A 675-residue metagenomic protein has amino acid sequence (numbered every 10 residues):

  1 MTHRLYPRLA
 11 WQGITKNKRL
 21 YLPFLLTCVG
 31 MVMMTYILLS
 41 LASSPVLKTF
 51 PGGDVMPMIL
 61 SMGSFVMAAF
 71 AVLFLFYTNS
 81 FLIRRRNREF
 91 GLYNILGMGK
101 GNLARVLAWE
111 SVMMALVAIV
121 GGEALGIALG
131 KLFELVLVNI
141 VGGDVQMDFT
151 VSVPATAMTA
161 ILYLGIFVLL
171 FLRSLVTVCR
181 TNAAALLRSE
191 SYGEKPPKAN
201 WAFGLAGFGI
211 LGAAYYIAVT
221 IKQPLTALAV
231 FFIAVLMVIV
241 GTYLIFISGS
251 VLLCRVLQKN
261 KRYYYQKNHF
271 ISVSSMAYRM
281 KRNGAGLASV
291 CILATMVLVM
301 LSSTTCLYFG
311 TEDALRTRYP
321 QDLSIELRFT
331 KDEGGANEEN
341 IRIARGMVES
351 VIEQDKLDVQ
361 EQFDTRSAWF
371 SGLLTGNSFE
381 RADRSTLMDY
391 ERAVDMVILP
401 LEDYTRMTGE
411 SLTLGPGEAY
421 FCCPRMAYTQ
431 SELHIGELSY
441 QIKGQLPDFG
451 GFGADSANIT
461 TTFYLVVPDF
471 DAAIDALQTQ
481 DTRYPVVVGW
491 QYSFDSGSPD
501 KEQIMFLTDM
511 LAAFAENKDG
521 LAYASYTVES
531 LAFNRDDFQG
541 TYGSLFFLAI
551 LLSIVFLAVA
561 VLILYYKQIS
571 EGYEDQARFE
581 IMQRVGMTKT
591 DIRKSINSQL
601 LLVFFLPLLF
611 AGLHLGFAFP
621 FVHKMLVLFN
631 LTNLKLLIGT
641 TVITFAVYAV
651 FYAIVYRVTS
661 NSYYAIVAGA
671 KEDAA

Functional and structural regions predicted by a protein language model:
M1-R19: Aromatic- and glycine-rich beta-strand/loop motifs that create alpha-glucan
H3-R8, R180-E194, Y573-E574, Y664-A675: Short cytosolic juxtamembrane segments of multi-pass membrane proteins
R19-L26, M34-V66, F81-R84, L92-Y93 (+7 more regions): Peri-transmembrane interface segments
L20-C28, M33-I37, I161-I166, K195-L307 (+4 more regions): Alpha-helical transmembrane segments, especially those used as permease/efflux helices and single-pass anchors
G30-S44, Y77-F81, R88, M114-G143 (+6 more regions): Small-residue-rich transmembrane alpha-helices
M62-Y77, V559-V561: Long, hydrophobic alpha-helical segments
A314-A558: Basic-flanked hydrophobic alpha-helices used for secretion and membrane insertion
